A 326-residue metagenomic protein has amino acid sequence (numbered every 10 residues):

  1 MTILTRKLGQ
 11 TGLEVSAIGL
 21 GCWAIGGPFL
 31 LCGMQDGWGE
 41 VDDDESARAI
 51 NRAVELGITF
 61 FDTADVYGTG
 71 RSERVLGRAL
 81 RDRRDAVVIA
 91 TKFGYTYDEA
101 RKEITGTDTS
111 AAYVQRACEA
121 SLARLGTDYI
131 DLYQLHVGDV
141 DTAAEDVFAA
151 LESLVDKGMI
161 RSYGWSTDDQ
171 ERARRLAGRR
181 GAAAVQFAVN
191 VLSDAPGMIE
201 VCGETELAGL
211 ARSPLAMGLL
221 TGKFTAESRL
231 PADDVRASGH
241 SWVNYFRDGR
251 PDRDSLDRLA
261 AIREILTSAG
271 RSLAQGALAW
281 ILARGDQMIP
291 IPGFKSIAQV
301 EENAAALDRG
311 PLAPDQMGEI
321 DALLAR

Functional and structural regions predicted by a protein language model:
M1-V87: N-terminal binding-site loop/beta-alpha segment at the start of enzyme catalytic domains that lines or forms
T5, G138-R326: Beta/alpha (TIM)-barrel catalytic core signal, keyed to glycine-rich beta->alpha loops juxtaposed to Asp/Glu that bind
L13-I18, G57-F60, R83-V87, T127-D131 (+5 more regions): Short, well-ordered coil/turn segments that N-cap beta-strands
L30-D44, A100-Q115: Active-site mouth loops of central-metabolism enzymes
A49, A111-L122, I262: Short, well-ordered amphipathic alpha-helical segments that serve as non-catalytic structural scaffolds within diverse
F60-D65, A90, Y129-Q134, G164-W165 (+1 more regions): Short beta-strand segments at enzyme active-site cores
A86-D98: A short, structured active-site edge motif that brings together acidic residues
L122-D141: Active-site groove signature of glycoside hydrolases
